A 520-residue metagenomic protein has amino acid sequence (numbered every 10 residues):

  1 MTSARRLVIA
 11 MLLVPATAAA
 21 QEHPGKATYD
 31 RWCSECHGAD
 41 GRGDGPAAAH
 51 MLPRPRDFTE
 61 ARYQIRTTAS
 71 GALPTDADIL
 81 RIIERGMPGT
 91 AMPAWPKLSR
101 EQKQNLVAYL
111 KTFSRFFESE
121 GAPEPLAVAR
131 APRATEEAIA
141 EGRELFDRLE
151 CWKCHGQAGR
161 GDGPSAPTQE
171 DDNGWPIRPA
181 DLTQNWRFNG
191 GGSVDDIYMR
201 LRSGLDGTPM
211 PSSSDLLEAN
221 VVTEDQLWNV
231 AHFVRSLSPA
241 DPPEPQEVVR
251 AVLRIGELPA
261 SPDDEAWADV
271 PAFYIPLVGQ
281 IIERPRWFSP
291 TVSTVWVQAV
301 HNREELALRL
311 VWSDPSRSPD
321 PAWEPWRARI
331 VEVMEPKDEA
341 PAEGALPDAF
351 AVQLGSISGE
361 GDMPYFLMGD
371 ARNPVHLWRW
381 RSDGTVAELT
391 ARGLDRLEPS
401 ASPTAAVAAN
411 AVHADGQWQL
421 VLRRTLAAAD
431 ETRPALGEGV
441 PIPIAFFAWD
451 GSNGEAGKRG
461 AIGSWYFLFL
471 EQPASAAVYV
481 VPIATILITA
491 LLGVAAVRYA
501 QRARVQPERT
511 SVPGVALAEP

Functional and structural regions predicted by a protein language model:
V14-T28, F117-D147, D241-E244: Electrostatic cytochrome c docking/interface patches
Q21, A39-E60, F117-E137, D181: His/Cys-centered metal/cofactor-coordination and adjacent catalytic loops
Q21-G38, A134-R160, Q169-G174, V230: Sequence/structural segment immediately N-terminal to covalent heme-attachment motifs in c-type and related
H50-P96, R100-K111, T168-V234, I330-V331 (+2 more regions): Extracytoplasmic electron-transfer domains, predominantly the class I c-type cytochrome c fold
S238-E305, R309-P321, G457-P520: Order/disorder boundary and secretion-linked terminal/linker segments
R250-G279, W323-H413, Y466-E471: Extracellular/luminal beta-rich ligand-recognition and adhesion surfaces characterized by aromatic-Gly/Pro-enriched
E305-W312, W418-L426: Short, well-ordered beta-strand segments enriched in hydrophobic/aromatic residues
R424, A429-P473: Membrane-proximal extracellular "stem/stalk" segments of glycoproteins immediately N-terminal to a transmembrane helix
